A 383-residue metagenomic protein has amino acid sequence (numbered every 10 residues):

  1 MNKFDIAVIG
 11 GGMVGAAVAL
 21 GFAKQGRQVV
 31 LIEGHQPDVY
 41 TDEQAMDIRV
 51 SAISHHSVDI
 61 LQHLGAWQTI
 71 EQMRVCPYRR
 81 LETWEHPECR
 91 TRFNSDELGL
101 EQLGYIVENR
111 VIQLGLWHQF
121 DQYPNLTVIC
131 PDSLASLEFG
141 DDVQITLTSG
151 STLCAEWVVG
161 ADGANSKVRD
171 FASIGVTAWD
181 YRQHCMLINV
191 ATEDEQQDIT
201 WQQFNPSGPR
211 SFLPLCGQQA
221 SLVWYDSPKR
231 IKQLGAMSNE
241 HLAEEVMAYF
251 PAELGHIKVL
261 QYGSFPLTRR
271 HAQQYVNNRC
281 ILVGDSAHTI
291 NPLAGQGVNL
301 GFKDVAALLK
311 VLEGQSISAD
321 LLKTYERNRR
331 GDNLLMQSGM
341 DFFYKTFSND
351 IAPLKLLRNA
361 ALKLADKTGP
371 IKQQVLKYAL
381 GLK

Functional and structural regions predicted by a protein language model:
N2, D59-H63, M73-F171, W179-H184: Conserved N-terminal helical subregion
D5-L31: N-terminal Rossmann-like FAD-binding beta1-loop-alpha1 element of flavoenzymes
V14, P37, N165: Conserved Rossmann-like nucleotide-cofactor binding loop
A23-M46: Glycine-rich FAD pyrophosphate-binding loop
M46-E71: N-terminal glycine-rich dinucleotide-binding loop that anchors FAD/FMN and/or NAD(P) in oxidoreductases
L61, V158-Y262: Conserved FAD-binding catalytic core of PHBH/FMO-like flavoproteins
R230-A319: FAD/FMN-dependent oxidoreductases across multiple families
K310-K383: C-terminal helical "tail/cap" subdomain of flavin- and related membrane-associated enzymes
